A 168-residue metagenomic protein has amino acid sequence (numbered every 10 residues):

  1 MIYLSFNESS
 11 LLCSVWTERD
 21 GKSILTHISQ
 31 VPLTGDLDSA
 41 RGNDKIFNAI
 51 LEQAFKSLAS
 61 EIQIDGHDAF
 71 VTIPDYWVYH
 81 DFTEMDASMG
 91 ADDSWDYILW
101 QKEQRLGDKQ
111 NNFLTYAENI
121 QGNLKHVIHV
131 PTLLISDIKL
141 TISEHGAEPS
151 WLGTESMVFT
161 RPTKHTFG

Functional and structural regions predicted by a protein language model:
I2-V31, V71, L114-G168: Small-residue (GG/TT-enriched) beta-loop-alpha framework at ligand/catalytic clefts
I28-A59: N-terminal phosphate-binding loop and adjacent alpha-helix
L37, V78-Y79, L134: Short acidic, S/G/P-rich loop/turn micro-motifs used as interaction or catalytic elements
I46-L51, G90-S94, I98, L134: Short amphipathic alpha-helical segments
Q53-K56, L99-W100, S136, L140: Solvent-exposed alpha-helical segments within well-ordered globular domains of core cellular machineries
F55, I62-Y76, I142, W151: Short glycine-rich phosphate-binding loop at a beta-alpha junction
Q63, L106-N111, E144-A147: Short secondary-structure junctions
I73-V127: Internal amphipathic helical hairpin motif
